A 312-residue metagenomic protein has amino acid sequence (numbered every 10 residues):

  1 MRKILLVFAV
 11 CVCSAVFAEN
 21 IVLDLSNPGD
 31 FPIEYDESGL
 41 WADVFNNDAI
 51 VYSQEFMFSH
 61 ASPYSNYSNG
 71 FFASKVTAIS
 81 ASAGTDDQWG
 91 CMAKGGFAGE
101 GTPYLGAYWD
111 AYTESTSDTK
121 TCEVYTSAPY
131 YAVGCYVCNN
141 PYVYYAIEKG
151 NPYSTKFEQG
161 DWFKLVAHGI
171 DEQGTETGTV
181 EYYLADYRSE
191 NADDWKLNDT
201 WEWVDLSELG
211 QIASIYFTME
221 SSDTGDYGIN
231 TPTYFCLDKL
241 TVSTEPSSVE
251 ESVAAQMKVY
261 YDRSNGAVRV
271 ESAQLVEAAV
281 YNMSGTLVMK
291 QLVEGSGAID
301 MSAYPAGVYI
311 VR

Functional and structural regions predicted by a protein language model:
I4-C13: Sec-dependent N-terminal signal peptides
E19, T241-A255: Low-complexity, Pro/Thr/Ser/Gly/Ala-rich linker/spacer regions in secreted, extracellular modular proteins
N20-E123, S127: N-terminal targeting leaders for non-cytosolic proteins
L23-N27, L165-P246: Terminal, low-complexity interaction segments
S127-G134, Q211-I212: Extended extracellular/luminal ectodomain segments enriched in beta-structured repeat modules
A146-L165: Short coil-to-beta strand junction motifs in C2/discoidin
W162, G210-I212, Y304-V308: Extracellular Ig-like/FN3 beta-sandwich strand-entry sites
E250-R312: C-terminal outer-membrane/trafficking sorting elements
